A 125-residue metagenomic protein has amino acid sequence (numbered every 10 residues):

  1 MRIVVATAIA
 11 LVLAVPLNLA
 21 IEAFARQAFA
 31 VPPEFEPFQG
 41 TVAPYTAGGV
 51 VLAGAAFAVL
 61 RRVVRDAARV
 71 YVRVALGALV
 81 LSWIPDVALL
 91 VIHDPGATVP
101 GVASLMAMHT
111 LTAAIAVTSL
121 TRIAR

Functional and structural regions predicted by a protein language model:
R2-V15, T110-R125: Membrane-water interface at the C-terminal end of transmembrane alpha helices
I3, A58, R62-V80: Internal alpha-helical transmembrane segments of multi-pass membrane proteins
I9-A10, P44-G49, S104: Alpha-helical transmembrane segments of multi-pass integral membrane proteins
V15-P16, G77-A88: Aromatic-anchored segments of alpha-helical transmembrane domains
V15-Q39: Hydrophobic transmembrane helix segments
P33-A47, R73-V74: Loop-to-helix transition at the N-terminal end of transmembrane alpha-helices
A47-V63: Canonical alpha-helical transmembrane segments
D86-A103: Membrane-helix boundary connector in multi-pass membrane proteins
